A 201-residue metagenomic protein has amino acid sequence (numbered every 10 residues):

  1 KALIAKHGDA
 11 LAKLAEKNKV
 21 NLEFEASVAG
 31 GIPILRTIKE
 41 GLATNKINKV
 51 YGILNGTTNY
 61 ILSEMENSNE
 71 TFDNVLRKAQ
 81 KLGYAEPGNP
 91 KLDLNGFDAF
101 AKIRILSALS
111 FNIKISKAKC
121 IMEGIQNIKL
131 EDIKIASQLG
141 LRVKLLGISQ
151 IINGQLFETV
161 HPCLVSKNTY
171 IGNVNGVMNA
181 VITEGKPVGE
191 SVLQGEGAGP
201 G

Functional and structural regions predicted by a protein language model:
A2-K39: Rossmann-fold NAD(P)-binding glycine/threonine-rich loop
L3, A26, G30, L42 (+5 more regions): Catalytic cores of large soluble enzymes that bind and process phosphate-bearing ligands
L14-N18, N55-I61, Q80-Y84: Acidic/polar active-site rim loop that often engages polyanionic ligands
E23, I61, K144, T159 (+2 more regions): Structured core elements
I34-I47, T58-E70, A101-I115: Oxidoreductase and adenylate-handling cofactor-binding alpha/beta cores
I47-T58, L193-Q194: NAD(P)-dependent dehydrogenases' Rossmann-like dinucleotide-binding region
M65, D73-N173, M178-A180: Substrate-binding/catalytic subdomain of NAD(P)-dependent oxidoreductase enzymes
N168-P200: ATP-dependent carboxylate/acyl-activation modules
